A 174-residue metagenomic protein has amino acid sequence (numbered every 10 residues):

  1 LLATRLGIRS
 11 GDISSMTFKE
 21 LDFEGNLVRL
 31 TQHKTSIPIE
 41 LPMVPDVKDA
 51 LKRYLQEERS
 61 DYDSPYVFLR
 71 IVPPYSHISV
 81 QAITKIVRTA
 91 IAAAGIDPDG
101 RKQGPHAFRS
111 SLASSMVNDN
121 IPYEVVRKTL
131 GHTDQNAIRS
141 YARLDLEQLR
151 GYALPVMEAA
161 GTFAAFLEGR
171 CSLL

Functional and structural regions predicted by a protein language model:
L1-A3, I8, I13, D46-Y54 (+6 more regions): Short, structured motif recognition centered on aromatic/hydrophobic residues
R5-G11, S15-K52: Conserved tyrosine-mediated DNA breakage-rejoining catalytic core shared by Y-recombinases
L6, L41, K85-K128: Short, basic (Lys/Arg/His-rich) helix/loop patches that form interaction surfaces in the mid-to-C-terminal regions
D12, V125, N136-A137: Residues in the helix-turn-helix
E24, I37, Y62, D99 (+1 more regions): Exposed loop/turn and edge beta-strand positions of beta-sandwich/beta-sheet ligand-binding modules
Q32-K34, L130-E158: Catalytic-site neighborhood detector that most strongly recognizes the C-terminal catalytic loop/helix of tyrosine
T35-K52, P65-R88, G104: C-terminal catalytic core of Y-nucleophile DNA break-rejoin enzymes
P155-L174: C-terminal secondary-structure termini that scaffold catalytic or DNA-interacting sites
